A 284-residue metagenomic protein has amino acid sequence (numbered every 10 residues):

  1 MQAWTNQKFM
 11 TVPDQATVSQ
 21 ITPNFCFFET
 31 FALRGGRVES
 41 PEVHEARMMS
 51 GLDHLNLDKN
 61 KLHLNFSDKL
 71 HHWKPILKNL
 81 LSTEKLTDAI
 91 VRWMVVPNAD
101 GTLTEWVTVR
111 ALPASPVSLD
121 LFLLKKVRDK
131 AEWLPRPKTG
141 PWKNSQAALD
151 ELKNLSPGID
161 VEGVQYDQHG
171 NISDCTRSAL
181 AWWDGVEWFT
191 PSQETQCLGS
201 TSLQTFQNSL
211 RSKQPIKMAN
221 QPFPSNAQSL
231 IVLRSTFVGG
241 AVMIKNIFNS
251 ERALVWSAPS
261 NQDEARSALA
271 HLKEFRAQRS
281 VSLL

Functional and structural regions predicted by a protein language model:
M1-N79, V96-L284: Helix-start/capping segments and mature chain N-termini
L81-T83: Transmembrane helix-loop junction
L86-V95: Ordered, amphipathic secondary-structure segments that act as subunit-interaction surfaces in large macromolecular
